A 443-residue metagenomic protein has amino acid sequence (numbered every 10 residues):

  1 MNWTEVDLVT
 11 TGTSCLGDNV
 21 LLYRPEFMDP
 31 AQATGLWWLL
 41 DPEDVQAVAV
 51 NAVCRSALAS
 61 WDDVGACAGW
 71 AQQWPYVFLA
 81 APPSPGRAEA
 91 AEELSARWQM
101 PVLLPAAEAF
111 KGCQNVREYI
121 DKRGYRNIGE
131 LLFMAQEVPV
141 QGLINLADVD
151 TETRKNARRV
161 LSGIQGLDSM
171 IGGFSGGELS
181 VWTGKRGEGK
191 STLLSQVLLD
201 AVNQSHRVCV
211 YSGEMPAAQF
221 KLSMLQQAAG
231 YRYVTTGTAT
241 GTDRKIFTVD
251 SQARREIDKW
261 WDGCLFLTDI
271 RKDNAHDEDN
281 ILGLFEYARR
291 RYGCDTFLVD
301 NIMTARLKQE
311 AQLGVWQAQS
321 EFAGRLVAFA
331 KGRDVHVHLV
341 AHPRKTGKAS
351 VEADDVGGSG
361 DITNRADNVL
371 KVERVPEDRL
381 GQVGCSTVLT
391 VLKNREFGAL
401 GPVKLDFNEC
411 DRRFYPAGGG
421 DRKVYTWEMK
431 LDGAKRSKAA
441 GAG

Functional and structural regions predicted by a protein language model:
M1-T4, L8-T11, D29-A33, P42-I144: TOPRIM fold recognition
N2-L16, L21-F27, L39, V138-R232 (+1 more regions): The Walker A/P-loop phosphate-binding site
L36-W37, Y76-V77, V208, V369-K371: Short, well-ordered beta-strand core segments
D44, T304, K371: Residues immediately C-terminal
S169, S205-Y292, P402-K404: Cytosolic-facing regulatory segments adjacent to core modules
T236, D258-K259, A275-C294, L313 (+2 more regions): C-terminal regions of RecA-like/P-loop NTPase motor modules
G283, C294-F329: Helical hairpin unit composed of two closely spaced alpha helices linked by a short loop
L298-V299, V335-H342: Structural recognition of the conserved hydrophobic beta-strand(s) that form the central parallel beta-sheet of P-loop
